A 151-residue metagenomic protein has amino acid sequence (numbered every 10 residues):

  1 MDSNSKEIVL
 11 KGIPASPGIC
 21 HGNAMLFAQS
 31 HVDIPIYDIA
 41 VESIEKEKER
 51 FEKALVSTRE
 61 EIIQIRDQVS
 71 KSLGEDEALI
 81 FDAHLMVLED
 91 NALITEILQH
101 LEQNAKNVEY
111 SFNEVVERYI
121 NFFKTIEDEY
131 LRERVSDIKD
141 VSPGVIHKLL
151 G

Functional and structural regions predicted by a protein language model:
M1-G151: Non-catalytic, soluble scaffold/interaction modules
